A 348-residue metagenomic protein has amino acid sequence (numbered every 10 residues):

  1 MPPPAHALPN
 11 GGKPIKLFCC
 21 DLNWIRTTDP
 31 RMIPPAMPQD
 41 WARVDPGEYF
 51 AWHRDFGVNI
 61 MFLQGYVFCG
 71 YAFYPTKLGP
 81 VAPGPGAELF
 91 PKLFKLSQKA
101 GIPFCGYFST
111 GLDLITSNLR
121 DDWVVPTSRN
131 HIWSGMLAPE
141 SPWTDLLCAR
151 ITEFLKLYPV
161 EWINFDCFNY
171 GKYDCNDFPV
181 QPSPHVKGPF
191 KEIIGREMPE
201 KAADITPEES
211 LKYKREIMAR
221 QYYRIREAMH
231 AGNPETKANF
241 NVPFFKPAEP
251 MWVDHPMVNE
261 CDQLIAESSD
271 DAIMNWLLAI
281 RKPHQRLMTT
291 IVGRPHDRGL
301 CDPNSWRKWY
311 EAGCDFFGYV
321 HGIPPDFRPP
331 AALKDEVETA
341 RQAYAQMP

Functional and structural regions predicted by a protein language model:
R26-P30, P34-R43, F90, P103-Y158 (+4 more regions): Active-site-adjacent "subsite" loops/lids of carbohydrate-active enzymes
P34-F56, K77-A100, D145, I217-R224: Aromatic- and glycine-enriched glycan-recognition loops and surfaces that form the carbohydrate-binding subsites
M37-R54, W143-F154, K246-P256, I273 (+1 more regions): Short, acidic/polar
Q39-C69, L157-Y158, Q263, W306-F317: Catalytic domains of carbohydrate-active enzymes, especially glycoside hydrolases
R54-E88, L112-L119, C261, P330: Aromatic-lined carbohydrate-binding/catalytic grooves of carbohydrate-active enzymes
F73-P85, L112-S134, F165-K201: Aromatic- and acidic-residue-enriched segments that line the glycan-binding/catalytic groove of carbohydrate-active
T116, W123, G171-D174, Y222-I225 (+2 more regions): Substrate-binding cleft/loops of secretory-pathway carbohydrate-active enzymes
D270-M274, T290-P348: Substrate-binding cleft of secreted/luminal carbohydrate-active enzymes
